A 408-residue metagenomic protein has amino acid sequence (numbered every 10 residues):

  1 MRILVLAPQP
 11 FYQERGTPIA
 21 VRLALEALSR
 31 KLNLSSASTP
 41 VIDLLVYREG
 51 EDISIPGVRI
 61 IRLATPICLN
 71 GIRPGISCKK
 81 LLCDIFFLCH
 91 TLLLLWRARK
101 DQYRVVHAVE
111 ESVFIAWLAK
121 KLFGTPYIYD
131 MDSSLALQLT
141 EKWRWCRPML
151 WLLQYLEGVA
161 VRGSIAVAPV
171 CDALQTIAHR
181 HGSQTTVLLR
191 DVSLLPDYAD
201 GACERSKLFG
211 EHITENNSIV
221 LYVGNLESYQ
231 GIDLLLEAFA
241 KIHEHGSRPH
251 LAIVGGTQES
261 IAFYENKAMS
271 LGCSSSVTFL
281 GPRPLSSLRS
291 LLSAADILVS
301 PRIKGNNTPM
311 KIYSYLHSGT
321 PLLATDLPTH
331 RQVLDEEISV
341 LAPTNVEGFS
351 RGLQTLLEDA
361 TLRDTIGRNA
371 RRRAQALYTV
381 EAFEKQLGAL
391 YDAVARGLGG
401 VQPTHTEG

Functional and structural regions predicted by a protein language model:
M1-D52, P56, A166, L234-E237 (+3 more regions): N-terminal subdomain of nucleotide-sugar transferases
A20, L45-V46, I61-A64, L150-C203 (+2 more regions): Donor nucleotide-sugar binding/catalytic pocket of nucleotide-sugar-dependent glycosyltransferases
L23, C89-R99, F114, L118-L122 (+4 more regions): Membrane-proximal helix-turn-helix segments that form the acceptor-binding/catalytic region of lipid-linked
I165, S290-N307, T320: Acidic donor-binding loop of glycosyltransferase active sites
V192-E211, G231, A393-L398: Acidic anion/phosphate-binding donor-loop and adjacent secondary structure in glycosyltransferase catalytic cores
V223, H250-E265, G281: Glycosyltransferase donor-sugar binding loop
A262-R289: Nucleotide-activated donor-binding/catalytic signature segment of Leloir-type glycosyltransferases, i.e., the conserved
E336-E347, T355-T361: Conserved acidic donor-binding segment of nucleotide-sugar-dependent glycosyltransferases
